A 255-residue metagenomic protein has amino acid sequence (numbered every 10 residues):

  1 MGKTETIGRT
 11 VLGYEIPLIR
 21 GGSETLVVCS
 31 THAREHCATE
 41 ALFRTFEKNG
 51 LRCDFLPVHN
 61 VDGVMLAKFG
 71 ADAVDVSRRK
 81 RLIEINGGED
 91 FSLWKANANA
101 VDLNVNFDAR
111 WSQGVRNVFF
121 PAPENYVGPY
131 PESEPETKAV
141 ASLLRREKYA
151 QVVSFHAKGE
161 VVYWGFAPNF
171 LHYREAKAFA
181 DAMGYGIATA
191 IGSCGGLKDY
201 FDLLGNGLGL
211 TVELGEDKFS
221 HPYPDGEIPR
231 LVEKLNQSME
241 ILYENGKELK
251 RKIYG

Functional and structural regions predicted by a protein language model:
M1-L18: Short glycine- and acidic-rich boundary segments immediately preceding or forming the N-terminal edge of structured
I7-R9, V28-T31, L56-V61, V105-D108 (+3 more regions): Active-site-proximal beta-strand/loop segments in catalytic clefts of secreted hydrolases
T10, R20, W94-N97, F201-N206: Extracellular/periplasmic catalytic domains that process cell-envelope and extracellular macromolecules
E15-T25, S30: Short beta-strand-to-loop junctions in surface cap/lid or active-site-entrance loops
G22-E24, H36-A38, G50-Y173, S220: Active-site/substrate-binding loop(s) of hydrolase catalytic cores
C29-E40: Di-metal (Zn2+ and/or Mg2+/Mn2+) metal-binding site signature of metallo-dependent hydrolases with the MBL/beta-CASP
A41-N49: …and closely analogous acidic/polar surface helices at protein-protein or active-site interfaces in A-domain-like
Q113-G255: Metallocarboxypeptidase
